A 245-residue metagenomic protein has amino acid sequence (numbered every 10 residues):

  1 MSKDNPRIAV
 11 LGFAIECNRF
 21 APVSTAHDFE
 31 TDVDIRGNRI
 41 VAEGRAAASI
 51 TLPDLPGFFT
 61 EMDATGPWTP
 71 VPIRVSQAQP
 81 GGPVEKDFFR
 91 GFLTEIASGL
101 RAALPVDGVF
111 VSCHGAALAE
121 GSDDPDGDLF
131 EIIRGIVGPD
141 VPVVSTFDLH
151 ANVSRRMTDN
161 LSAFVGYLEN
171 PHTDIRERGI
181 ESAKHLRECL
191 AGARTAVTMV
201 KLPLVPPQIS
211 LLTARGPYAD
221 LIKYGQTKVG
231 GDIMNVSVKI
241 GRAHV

Functional and structural regions predicted by a protein language model:
S2-A64: N-terminal amphipathic/basic leader segments beginning at the initiator methionine
K3-N5, G66, E95, R101-V106 (+2 more regions): …; additionally, a secondary subgroup of soluble metalloenzymes is captured
P6-E16, E30, G82-L93, R101-C189 (+1 more regions): Active-site histidine-anchored catalytic micro-motif
P6-I8, S210-H244: Hard-cation-handling environments
G12-F20, T25, I50-P53, H172-I175 (+2 more regions): Active-site catalytic microenvironments in core metabolic enzymes, especially phosphate/sugar-handling
P56-L100: Low-complexity, highly charged intrinsically disordered N-terminal segments that act as targeting/localization
P67, D140, L161, I233-N235: A generic structural signal for alpha->beta connector loops
L190-Y218: Internal, active-site/partner-interface "lid" segment
